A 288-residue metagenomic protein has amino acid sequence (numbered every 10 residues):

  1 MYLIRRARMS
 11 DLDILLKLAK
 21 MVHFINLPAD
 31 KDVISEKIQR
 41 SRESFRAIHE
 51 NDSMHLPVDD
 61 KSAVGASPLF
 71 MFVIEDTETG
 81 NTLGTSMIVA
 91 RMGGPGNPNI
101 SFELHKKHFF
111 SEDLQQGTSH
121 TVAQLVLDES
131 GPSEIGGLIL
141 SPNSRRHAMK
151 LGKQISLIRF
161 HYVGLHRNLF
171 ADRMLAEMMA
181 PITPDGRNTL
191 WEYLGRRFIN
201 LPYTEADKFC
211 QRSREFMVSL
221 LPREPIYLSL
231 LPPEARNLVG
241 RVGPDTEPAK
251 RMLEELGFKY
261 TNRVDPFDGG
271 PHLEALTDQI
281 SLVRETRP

Functional and structural regions predicted by a protein language model:
M1-P95, L230: Short amphipathic alpha-helix that is part of the acyltransferase structural core
H23-N26, V163-F170: A generic secondary-structure signal for well-formed alpha-helical elements
D59-K61, M71, H120-L125, Y162-V163: Catalytic micro-motifs at enzyme active sites that drive phosphoryl/nucleotidyl and oxygen chemistry
S67-V73, T82, I88-N97, L127 (+1 more regions): Extended, composition-driven regions rather than compact fold-specific motifs
E75, H105, G136-H147: A short, internal acetyl-CoA/4′-phosphopantetheine-binding micro-motif in the GNAT/acyltransferase core
V89-G137, T204-A206: Conserved acyl-donor/pantetheine-binding loop and adjacent beta-alpha core of acyl/acetyltransferases and related
V122, L140, R146-V163: Conserved acetyl-CoA-binding loop-helix of GNAT-fold acetyltransferases
S130, K150, Q154, I158 (+2 more regions): Short, well-structured alpha-helical interface segments that form or flank functional binding sites
